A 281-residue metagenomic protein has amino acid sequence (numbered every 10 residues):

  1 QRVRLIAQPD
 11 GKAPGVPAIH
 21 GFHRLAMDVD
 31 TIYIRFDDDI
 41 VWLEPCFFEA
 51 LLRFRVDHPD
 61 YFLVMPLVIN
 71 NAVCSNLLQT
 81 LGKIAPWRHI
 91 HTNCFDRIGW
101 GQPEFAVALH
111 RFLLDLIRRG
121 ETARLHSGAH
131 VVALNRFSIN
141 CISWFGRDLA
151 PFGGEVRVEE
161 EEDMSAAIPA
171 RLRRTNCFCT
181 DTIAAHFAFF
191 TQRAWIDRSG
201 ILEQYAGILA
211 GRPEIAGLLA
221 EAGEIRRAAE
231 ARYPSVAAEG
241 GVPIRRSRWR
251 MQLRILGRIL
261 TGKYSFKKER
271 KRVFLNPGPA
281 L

Functional and structural regions predicted by a protein language model:
Q1-R35, E44-F47: Active-site-proximal specificity loops/subdomain of glycosyltransferases
P9-G11, L67-A72, T182-I183: Short beta-alpha junction loops
A18-I19, F47, S75-T80, F189-Q192 (+1 more regions): Short aromatic-enriched loop/helix-cap "lid" or pocket-rim segments at secondary-structure transitions that line
V29-V56, V64-P66: Internal, well-ordered interaction modules that form the hydrophobic cores of assembly/scaffold domains in eukaryotic
D39-L43, N71, D148-P151, V156: Short acidic, S/G/P-rich loop/turn micro-motifs used as interaction or catalytic elements
W42-E44, N71-N76, A185-A188: Short catalytic/ligand-binding loop motif for oxyanion handling, primarily in non-cytosolic enzymes, centered on
A50-A150: Conserved catalytic core of nucleotide-sugar-dependent glycosyltransferases
L113-G278: C-terminal catalytic/acceptor-binding lobe
